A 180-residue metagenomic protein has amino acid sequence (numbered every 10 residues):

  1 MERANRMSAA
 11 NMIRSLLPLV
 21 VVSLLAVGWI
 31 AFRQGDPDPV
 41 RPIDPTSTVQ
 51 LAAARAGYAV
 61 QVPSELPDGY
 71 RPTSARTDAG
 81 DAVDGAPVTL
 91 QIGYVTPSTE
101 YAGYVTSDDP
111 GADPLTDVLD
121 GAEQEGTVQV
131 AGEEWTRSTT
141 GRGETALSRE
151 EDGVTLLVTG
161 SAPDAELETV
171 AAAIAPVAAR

Functional and structural regions predicted by a protein language model:
M1-T73: Charge-rich, low-complexity N-terminal segments
N11, L19, F32-R33, I92-V95 (+2 more regions): Residue-level signal for functionally critical sites in structured catalytic/ligand-binding pockets
S15-P18, W29, E100-D109, D117 (+2 more regions): Functionally constrained cores in energy, signaling, and assembly domains
L16-L19, L24-L25, L51, L66 (+6 more regions): Generic detector of leucine side chains in alpha-helical contexts
A31, Q124-R180: A short, solvent-exposed beta-edge/loop patch
I43-T139: Short, solvent-exposed recognition patches
